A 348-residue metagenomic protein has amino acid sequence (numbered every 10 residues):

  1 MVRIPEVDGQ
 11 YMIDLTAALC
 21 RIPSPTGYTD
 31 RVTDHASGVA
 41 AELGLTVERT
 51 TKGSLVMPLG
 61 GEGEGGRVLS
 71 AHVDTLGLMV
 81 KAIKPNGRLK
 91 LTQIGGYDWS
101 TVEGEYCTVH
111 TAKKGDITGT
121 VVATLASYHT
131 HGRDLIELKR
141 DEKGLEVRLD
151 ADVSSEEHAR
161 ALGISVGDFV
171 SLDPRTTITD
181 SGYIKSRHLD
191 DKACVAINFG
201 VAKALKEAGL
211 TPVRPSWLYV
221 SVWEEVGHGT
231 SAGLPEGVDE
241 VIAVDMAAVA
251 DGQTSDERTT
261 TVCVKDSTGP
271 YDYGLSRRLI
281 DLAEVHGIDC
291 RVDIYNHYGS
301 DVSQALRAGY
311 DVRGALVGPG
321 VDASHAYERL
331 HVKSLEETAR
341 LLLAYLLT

Functional and structural regions predicted by a protein language model:
M1-T348: N-terminal hydrophobic/helix-forming segments and targeting peptides
